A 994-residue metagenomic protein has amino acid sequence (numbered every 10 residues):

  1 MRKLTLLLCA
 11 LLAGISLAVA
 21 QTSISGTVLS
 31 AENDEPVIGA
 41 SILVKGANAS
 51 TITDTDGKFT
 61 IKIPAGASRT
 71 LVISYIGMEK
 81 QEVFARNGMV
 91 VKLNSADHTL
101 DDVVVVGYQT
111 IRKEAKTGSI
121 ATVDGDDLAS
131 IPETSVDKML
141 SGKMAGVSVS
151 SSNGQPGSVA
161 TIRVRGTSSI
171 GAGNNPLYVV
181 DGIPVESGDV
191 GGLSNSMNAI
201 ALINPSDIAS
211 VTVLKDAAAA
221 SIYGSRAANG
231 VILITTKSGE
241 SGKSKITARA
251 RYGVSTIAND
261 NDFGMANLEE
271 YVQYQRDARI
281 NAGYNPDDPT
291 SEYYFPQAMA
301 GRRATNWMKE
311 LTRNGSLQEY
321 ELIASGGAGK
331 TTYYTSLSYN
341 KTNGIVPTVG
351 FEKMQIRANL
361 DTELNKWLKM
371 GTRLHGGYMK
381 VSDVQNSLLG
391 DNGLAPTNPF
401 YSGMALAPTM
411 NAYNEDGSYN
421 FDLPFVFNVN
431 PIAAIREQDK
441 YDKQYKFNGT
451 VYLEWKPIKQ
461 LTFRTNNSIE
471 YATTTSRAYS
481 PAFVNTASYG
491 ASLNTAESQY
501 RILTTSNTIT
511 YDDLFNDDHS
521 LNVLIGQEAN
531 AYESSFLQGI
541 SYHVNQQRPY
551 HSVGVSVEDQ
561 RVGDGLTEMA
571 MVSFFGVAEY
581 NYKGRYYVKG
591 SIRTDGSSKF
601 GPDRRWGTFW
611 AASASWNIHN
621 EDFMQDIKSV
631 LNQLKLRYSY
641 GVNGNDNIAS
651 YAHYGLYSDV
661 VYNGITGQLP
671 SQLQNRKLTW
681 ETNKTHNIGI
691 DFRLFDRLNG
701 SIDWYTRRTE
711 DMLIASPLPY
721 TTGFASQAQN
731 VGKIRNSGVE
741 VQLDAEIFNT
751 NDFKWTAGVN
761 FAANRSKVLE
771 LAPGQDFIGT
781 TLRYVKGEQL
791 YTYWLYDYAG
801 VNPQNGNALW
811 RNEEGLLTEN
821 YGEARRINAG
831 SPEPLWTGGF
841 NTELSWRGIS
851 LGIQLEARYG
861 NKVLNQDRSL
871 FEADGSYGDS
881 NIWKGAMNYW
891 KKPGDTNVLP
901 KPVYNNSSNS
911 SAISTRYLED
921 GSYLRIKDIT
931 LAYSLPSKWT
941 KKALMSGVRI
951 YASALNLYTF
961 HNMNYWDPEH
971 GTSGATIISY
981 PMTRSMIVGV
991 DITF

Functional and structural regions predicted by a protein language model:
M1-A358, T362-G371, H375-G377, N448-G449 (+4 more regions): Short, small/polar-rich motifs associated with maturation and membrane association, primarily at protein termini
A20, T756, S831-Y859, S911-F960 (+1 more regions): Conserved C-terminal beta-signal and adjacent last beta-strands/turns of outer-membrane beta-barrel proteins
G46, N365, K456-I458, L514-N516 (+3 more regions): Residue-level recognition of beta-strand termini and adjacent short loop/turns
S148-S152, S221, H619-I627, W939-K941: Active-site phosphate-binding and catalytic loops of NTP-dependent enzymes
N174-N175, E240-T305, I345-F351, Q355-K446 (+7 more regions): Surface-exposed loop/interface segments of Gram-negative outer-membrane beta-barrel transport/assembly proteins
T236, L322-G326, I356-T362, G449-W455 (+13 more regions): Residues on the lipid-exposed face of transmembrane beta-strands in outer-membrane beta-barrel proteins
A250, L337-N343, V588-S597, I747: Transmembrane beta-strand segments that form the barrel wall of outer-membrane beta-barrel proteins
K330-Y333, W367-M370, Q460-F463, H519 (+6 more regions): Repeated loop/turn-to-beta-strand initiation elements of outer-membrane beta-barrel proteins
